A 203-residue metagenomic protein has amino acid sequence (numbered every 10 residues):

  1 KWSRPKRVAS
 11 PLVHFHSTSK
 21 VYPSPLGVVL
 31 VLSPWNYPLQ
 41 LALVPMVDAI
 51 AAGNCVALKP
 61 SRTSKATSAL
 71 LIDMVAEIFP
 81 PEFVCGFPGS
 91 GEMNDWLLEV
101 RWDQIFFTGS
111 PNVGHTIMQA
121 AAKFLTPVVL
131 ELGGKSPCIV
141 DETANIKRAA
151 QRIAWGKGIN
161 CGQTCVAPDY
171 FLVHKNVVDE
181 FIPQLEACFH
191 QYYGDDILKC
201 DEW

Functional and structural regions predicted by a protein language model:
K1-L43, L71, I78-C85: N-terminal Rossmann NAD(P)-binding subdomain characteristic of aldehyde/semialdehyde dehydrogenases
T18-S19, G86-D103: A structured beta-alpha segment of the ubiquitous adenosine-cofactor-binding alpha/beta core
V29, N36, P88-W96, G109-T116: Beta-loop-alpha module in the N-terminal Rossmann-like domain of NAD(P)-dependent dehydrogenases, especially those
I50-A51: Short hydrophobic alpha-helices that are characteristic scaffold elements of the AMP-binding
C55-A57, V128: A short hydrophobic/small-residue beta-strand
L58-M74, G86-E92, D141-A144: ATP-dependent adenylate-forming carboxylate-activation enzymes
F79, N112-W203: ALDH superfamily catalytic-core signature
Q104-T108: Periplasmic-binding protein-like
